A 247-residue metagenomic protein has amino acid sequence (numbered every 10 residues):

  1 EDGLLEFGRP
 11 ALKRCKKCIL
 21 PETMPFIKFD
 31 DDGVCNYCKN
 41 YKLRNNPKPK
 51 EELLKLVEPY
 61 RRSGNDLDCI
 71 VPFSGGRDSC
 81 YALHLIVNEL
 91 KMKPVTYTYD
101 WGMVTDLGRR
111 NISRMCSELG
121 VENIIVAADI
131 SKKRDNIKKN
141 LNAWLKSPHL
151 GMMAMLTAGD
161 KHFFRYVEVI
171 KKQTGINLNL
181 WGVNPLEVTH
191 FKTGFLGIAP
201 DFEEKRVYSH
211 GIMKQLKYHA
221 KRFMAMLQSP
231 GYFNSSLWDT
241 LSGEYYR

Functional and structural regions predicted by a protein language model:
E1-C69, L85-R247: Nucleotide-activated chemistry modules centered on ATP-dependent adenylation/adenylyltransferase
C69-D78: Short, glycine-rich nucleotide/cofactor-binding loops
Y81-A82: Hydrophobic positions on the alpha1 helix immediately C-terminal to the Walker A/P-loop
